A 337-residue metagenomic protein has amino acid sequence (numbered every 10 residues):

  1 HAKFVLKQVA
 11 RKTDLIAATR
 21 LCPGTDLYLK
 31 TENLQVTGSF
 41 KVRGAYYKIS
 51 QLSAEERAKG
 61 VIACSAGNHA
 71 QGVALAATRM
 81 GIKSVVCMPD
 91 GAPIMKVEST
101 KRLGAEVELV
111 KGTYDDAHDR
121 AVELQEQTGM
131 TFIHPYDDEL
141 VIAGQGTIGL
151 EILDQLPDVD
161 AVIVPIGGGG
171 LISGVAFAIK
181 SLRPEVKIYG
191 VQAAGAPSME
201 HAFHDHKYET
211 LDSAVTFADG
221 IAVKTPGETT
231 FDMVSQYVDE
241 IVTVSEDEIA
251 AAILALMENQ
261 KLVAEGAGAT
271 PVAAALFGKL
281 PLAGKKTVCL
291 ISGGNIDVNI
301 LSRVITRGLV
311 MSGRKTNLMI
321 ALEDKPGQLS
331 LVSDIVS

Functional and structural regions predicted by a protein language model:
H1-S337: PLP-dependent amino-acid enzyme catalytic core
